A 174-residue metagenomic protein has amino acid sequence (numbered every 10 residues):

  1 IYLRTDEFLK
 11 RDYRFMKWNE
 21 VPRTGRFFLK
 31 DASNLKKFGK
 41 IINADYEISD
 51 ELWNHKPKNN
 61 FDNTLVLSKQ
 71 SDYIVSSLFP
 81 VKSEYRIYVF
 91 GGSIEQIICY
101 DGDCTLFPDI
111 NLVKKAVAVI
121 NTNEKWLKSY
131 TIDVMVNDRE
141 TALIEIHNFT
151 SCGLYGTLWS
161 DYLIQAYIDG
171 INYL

Functional and structural regions predicted by a protein language model:
I1-N123, L174: Active-site nucleotide/adenylate-binding loops and adjacent lid/helix of ATP-dependent enzymes
N34, V81, S129, T141-A142: Generic detector of bulky aromatic hydrophobic side chains
D72-Y73, E95, S129-T131, T141: Functionally constrained cores in energy, signaling, and assembly domains
L78-P80, M135-D138: A short beta-turn/loop motif at secondary-structure boundaries
R86, K128-M135: Short acidic loop-to-beta-strand element that houses the catalytic metal-binding Asp/Glu of nuclease active sites
I110-V117, T131, L143, S160 (+1 more regions): Short amphipathic alpha-helical surface patches that serve as generic macromolecular interface elements
E124-L127, V136-L174: C-terminal active-site "lid" helix and adjoining low-complexity regulatory extension at the edge of ATP-using catalytic
